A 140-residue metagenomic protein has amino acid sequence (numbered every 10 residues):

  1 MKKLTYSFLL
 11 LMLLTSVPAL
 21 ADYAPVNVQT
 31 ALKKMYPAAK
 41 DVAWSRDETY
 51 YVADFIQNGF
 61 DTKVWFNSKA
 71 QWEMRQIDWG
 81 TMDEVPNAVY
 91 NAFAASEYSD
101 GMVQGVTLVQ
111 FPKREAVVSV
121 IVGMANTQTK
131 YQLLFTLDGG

Functional and structural regions predicted by a protein language model:
M1-T5: Positively charged n-region of N-terminal signal peptides that target proteins for export
S7-S16: Bacterial N-terminal signal peptides
V17-A21: Sec/Tat signal peptide C-region and signal peptidase I cleavage site
D22-G140: Interaction-mediating elements
